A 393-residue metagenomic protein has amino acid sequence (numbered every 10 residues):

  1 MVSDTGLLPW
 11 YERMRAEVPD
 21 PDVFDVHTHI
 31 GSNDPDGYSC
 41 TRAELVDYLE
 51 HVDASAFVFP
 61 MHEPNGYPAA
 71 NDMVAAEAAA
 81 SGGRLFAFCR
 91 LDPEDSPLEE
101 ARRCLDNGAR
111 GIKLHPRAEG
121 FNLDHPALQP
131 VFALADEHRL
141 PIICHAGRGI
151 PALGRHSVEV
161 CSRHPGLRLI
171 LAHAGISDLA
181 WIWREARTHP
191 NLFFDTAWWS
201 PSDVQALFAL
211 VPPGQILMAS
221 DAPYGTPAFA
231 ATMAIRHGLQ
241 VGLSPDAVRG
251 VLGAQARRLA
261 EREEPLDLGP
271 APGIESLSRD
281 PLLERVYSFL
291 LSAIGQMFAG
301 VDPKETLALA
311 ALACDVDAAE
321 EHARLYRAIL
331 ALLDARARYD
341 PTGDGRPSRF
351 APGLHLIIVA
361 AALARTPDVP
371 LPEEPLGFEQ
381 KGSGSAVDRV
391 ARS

Functional and structural regions predicted by a protein language model:
M1-D22, V26, V46-E50, A54-S55 (+1 more regions): Mid-to-C-terminal alpha-helical segments outside catalytic/metal-binding sites
V2-L7, H125-L217, G269, G273-P281 (+5 more regions): Catalytic pocket-lining loop regions of alpha/beta-barrel enzymes, especially the amidohydrolase/enolase/GH5 lineages
R15-P19, A43-D53, N71-R84, E99-A109 (+4 more regions): Acidic (Asp/Glu)-rich catalytic clusters
V23-H29, N33-N65, R84-D92, R110-G111 (+1 more regions): Divalent metal-dependent hydrolysis catalytic cores, especially in the metallo-beta-lactamase
H27, L49, V74, A78 (+8 more regions): Conserved, mostly hydrophobic/aromatic
G31-N33, E63-Y67, P93-S96, E119 (+4 more regions): Active-site environment of divalent metal-dependent phosphoester hydrolases
D34-G37, P68-A69, M73, A152-S162 (+4 more regions): Histidine/acidic-residue-rich catalytic or RNA/ligand-binding cores of hydrolases and nuclease-related proteins
P68-I143, P352-E374, G382: Active-site gating/metal-coordination segments in enzymes
